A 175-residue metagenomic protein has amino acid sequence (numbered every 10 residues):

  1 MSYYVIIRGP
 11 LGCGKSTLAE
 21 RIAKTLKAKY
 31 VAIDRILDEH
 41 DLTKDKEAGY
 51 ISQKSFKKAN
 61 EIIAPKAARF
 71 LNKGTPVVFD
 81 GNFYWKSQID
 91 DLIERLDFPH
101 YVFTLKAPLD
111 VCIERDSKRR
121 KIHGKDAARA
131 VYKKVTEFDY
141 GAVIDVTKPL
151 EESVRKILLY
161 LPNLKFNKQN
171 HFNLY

Functional and structural regions predicted by a protein language model:
I7: Hydrophobic anchor at the beta1->P-loop junction of P-loop NTPases
P10: P-loop (Walker A) phosphate-binding loop of NTP-binding proteins
C13: ATP-binding Walker
S16: Walker A/P-loop
E20-A68: Conserved substrate/cofactor phosphate-moiety recognition/catalytic segment in nucleotide-dependent phosphotransferases
K54-D97, Y101: Glycine-rich phosphate-binding loop used to anchor ATP phosphates in small-molecule kinases, encompassing both
L96-R115: Conserved phosphate-donor/acceptor-positioning beta-strand/loop module used by diverse small-molecule
K118-L158, N163-Y175: Small-molecule kinase domains that catalyze NTP-dependent phosphoryl transfer to phosphate-bearing small molecules
